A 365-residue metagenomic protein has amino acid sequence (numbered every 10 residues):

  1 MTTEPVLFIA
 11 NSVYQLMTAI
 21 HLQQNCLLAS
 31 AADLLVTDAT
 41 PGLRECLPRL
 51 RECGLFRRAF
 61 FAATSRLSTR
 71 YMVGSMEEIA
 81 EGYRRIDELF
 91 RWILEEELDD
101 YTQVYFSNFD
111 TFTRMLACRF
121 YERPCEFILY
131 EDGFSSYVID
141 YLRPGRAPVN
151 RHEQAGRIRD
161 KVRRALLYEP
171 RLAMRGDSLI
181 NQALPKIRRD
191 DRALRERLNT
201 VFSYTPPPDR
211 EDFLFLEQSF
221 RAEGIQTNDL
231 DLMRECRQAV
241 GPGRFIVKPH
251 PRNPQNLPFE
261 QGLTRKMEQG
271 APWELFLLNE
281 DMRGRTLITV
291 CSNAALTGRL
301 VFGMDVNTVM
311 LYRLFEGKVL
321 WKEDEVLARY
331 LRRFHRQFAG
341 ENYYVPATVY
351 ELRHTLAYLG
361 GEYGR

Functional and structural regions predicted by a protein language model:
L7-G156, A295: Active-site and donor-binding regions of nucleotide-sugar-utilizing enzymes
A19, W273-L320: A donor-sugar binding/catalytic signature common to diverse glycosyltransferases and related nucleotide-sugar
A39-P48, T113-R114, S136-V138, A222-G224 (+2 more regions): Short, charged/polar "capping" segments at the starts of alpha-helices and the immediately preceding loops
F60-S68, N108-D110, F127-F134, E211-R221 (+2 more regions): Short loop/turn segments at strand-loop or loop-helix junctions that form parts of catalytic or ligand-binding pockets
Y130-L216: A nucleotide-sugar donor-handling region in carbohydrate enzymes
N199-N253: Conserved catalytic-core segment of nucleotide-activated headgroup transferases in glycan assembly
R237-G270, A328: Catalytic donor nucleotide-activated moiety binding site of glycosyltransferases and closely related
L320-R365: Leloir-type glycosyltransferase catalytic cores
